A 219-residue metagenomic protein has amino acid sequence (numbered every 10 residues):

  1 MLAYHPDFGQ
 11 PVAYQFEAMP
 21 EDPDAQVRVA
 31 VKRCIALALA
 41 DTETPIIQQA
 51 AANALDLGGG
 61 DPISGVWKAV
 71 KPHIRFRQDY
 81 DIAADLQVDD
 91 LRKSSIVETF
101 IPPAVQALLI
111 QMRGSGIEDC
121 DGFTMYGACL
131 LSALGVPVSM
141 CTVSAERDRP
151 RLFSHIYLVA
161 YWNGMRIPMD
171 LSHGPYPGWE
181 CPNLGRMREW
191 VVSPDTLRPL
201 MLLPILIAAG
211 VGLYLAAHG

Functional and structural regions predicted by a protein language model:
M1-A217: A structural boundary/capping signal
